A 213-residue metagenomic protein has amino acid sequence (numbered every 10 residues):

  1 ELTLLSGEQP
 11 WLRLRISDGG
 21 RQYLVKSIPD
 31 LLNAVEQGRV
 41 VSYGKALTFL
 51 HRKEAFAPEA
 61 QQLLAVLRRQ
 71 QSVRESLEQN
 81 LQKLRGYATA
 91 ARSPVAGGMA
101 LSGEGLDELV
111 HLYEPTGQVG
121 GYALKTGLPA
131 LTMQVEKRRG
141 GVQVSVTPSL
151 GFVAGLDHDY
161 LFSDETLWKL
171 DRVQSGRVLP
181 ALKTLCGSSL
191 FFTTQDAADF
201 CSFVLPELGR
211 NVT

Functional and structural regions predicted by a protein language model:
E1-T213: Accessory nucleic-acid engagement and inter-domain coupling regions that lie outside the RecA/P-loop ATPase cores
